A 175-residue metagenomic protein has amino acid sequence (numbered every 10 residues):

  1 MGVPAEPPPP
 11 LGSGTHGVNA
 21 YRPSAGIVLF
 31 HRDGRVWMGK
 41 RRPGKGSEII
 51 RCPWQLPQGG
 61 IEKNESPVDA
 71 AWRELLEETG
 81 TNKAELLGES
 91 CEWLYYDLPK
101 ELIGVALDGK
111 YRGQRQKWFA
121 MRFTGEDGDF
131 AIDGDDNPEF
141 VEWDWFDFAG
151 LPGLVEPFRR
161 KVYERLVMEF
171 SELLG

Functional and structural regions predicted by a protein language model:
M1, L11-H16, A25, D33 (+8 more regions): Feature targets compositionally biased, intrinsically disordered low-complexity regions with long contiguous runs
G2-L56: N-terminal strand-loop-strand
P8, W72, C91, Y95 (+2 more regions): Generic N-terminal initiation segments characterized by hydrophobic and/or small/turn-forming residues
I27, K45-S47, G60-K63, R122 (+1 more regions): Intrinsically disordered, low-complexity segments enriched in polar/charged small residues
R35-V36, A120-R122, V167, S171: A generic structural signal for ordered secondary structure
G60-P157: Unchanged
F148-G175: Charged phosphate-binding loop/patch that engages nucleotide di/tri-phosphates or the phosphate backbone of nucleic
